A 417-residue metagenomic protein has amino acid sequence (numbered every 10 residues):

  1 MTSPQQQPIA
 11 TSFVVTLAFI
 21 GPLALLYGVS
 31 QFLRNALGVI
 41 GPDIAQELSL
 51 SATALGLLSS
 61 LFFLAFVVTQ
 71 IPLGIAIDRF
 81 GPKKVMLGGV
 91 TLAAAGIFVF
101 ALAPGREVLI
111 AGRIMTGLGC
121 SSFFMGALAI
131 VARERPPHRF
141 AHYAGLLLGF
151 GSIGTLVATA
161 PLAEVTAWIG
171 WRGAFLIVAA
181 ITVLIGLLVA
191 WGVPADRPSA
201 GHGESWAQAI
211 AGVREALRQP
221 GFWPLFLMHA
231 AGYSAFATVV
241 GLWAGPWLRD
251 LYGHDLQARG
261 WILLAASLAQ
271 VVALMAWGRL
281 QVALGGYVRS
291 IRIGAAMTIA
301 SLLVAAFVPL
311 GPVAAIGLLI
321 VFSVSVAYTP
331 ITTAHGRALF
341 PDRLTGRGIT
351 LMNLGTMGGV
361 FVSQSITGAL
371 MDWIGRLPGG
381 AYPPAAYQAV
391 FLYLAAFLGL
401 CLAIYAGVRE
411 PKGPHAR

Functional and structural regions predicted by a protein language model:
Q5-S12, A195-F226: Juxtamembrane intracellular "pre-TM" segments in multi-pass secondary transporters
L37-G38, P220-W277, S363-G368: Extracytoplasmic gate region of multi-pass secondary transporters
S49, G81, L102-V108, G119 (+3 more regions): Helix-breaking motifs and short loop linkers at transmembrane-helix boundaries and internal kinks in secondary membrane
V68-E107: Conserved MFS/SLC helix-loop-helix module at the cytosolic interface between two early adjacent transmembrane helices
T69-G81, A273-G286: Helix-to-loop junctions at the C-terminal end of transmembrane segments in multipass secondary transporters
R79-G89, V282-A296: Cytoplasmic membrane-interface "Motif A"-like loop-to-helix N-cap segments of 12-TM Major Facilitator Superfamily
G112-G151: Cytoplasmic helix-loop-helix junction between adjacent transmembrane helices in 12-TM secondary transporters
P137-R139, L146-A195: Helix-loop-helix hairpin linking two adjacent transmembrane segments in secondary transporters
